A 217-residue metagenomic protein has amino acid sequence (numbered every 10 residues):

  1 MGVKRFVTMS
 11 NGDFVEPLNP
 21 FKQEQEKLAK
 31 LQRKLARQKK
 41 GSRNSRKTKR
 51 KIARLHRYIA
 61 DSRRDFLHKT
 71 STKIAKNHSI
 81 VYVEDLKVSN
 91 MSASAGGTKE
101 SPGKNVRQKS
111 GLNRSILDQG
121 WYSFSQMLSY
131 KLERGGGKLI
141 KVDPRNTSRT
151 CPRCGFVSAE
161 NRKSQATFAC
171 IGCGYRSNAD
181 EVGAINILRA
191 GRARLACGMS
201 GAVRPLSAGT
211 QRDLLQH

Functional and structural regions predicted by a protein language model:
M1-H217: Positively charged, helix-rich recognition surfaces that bind polyanionic ligands
